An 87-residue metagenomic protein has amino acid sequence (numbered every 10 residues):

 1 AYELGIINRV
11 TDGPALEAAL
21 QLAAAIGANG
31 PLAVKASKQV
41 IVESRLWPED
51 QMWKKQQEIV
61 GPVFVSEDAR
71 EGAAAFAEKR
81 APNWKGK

Functional and structural regions predicted by a protein language model:
A1-I26, K35-S44, G72-K87: Amphipathic alpha-helical segments at domain termini/boundaries
A19, A33, M52-Q56: N-terminal alpha-helical segment
V40-S44, I59-F64: Helix-loop "lid/cap" segments that line or gate small-molecule binding pockets
K54, F64-V65, K85: Generic, ordered loop/turn and secondary-structure boundary motif
E67-R70: A late-sequence structural motif
